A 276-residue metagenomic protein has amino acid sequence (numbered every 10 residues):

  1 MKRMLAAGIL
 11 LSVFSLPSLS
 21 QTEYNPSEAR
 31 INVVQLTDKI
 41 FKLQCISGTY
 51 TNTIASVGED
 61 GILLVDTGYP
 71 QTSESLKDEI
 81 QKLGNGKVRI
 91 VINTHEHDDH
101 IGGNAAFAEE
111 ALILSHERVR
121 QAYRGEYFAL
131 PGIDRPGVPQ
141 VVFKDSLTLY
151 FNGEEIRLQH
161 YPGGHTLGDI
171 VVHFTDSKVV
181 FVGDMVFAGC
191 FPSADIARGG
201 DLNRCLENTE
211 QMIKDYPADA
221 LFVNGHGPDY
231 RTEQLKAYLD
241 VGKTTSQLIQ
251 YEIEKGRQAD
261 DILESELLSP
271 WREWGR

Functional and structural regions predicted by a protein language model:
M1-M4: Positively charged n-region of N-terminal signal peptides that target proteins for export
A6-P17: Bacterial N-terminal signal peptides
V13, Q21-Y24, K214-D219, P228-R276: Accessory terminal helices/loops
E23-R30, V34-L36, R118-L167, T175-D176 (+2 more regions): Metallo-beta-lactamase
N32-E79, V172-G183: Conserved beta-strand hairpin/beta-sheet module of binuclear metal-dependent hydrolase folds, prominently
K39, S56, D66, I80 (+10 more regions): Divalent metal-coordination and catalytic microenvironments
G61-L63, Y69-Q71, T148, E155 (+2 more regions): Metallo-beta-lactamase
T72-E74, D78-F151, Q247: Active-site HxH/HxHxD metal-binding segment of metal-dependent hydrolases
